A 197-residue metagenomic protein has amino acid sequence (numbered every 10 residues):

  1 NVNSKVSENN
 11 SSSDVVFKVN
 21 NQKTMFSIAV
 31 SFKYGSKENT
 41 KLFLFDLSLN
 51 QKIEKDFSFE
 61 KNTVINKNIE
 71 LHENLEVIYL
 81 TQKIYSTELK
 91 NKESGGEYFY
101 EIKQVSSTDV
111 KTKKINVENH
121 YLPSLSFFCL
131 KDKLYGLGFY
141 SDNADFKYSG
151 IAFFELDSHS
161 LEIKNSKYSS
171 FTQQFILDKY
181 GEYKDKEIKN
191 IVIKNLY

Functional and structural regions predicted by a protein language model:
N1-E8, F57-K61, K113-N119, S160-I193: Surface-exposed loop and turn segments in beta-propeller and other repeat-based domains that flank or scaffold
N1-E8, Y98, T108-Y135, F139-A144 (+1 more regions): Asp-box/WD-like beta-propeller blade repeats and closely related beta-sheet repeat scaffolds
E8-F17, K61-L71, N119-F128: Repeated scaffold domains used in trafficking and secretory/extracellular systems, primarily beta-propellers
V16-K18, Q22-G35, F43, I69-E70 (+3 more regions): Short beta-strand elements that form the blades of beta-propeller/WD-repeat-like and other beta-sheet-rich scaffold
A29-F57: Beta-propeller domains
N39-N50, E93-D109, Y148-E162: Beta-propeller blade signature
H72-E76, S106, L130, H159-S160: A short, structured loop/turn motif at beta-sheet edges
K133-L134, S141-A144, A152-S158, K179-Y197: Peripheral, non-catalytic segments that deliver or gate enzyme domains
